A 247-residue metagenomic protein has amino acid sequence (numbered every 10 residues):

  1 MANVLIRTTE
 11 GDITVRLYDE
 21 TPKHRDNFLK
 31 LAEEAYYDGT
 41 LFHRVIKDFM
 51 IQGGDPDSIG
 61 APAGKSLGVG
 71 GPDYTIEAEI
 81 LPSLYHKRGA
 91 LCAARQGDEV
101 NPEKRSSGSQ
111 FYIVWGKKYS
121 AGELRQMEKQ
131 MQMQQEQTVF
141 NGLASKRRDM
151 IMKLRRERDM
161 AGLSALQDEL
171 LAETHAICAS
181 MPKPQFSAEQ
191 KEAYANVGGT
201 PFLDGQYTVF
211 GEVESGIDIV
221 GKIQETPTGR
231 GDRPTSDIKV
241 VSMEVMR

Functional and structural regions predicted by a protein language model:
M1-R247: Cyclophilin-like peptidyl-prolyl cis-trans isomerases
